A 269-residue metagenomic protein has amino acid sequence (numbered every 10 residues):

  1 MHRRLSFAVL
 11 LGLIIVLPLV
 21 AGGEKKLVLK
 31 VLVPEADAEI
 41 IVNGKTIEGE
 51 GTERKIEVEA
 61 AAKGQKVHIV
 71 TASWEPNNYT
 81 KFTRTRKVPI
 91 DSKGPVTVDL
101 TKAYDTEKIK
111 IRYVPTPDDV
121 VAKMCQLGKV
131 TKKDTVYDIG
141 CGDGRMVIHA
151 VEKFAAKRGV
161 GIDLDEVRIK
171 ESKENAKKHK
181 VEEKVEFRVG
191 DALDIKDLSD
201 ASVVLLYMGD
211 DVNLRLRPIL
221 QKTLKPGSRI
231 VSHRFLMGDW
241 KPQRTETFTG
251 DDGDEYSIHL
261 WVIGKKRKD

Functional and structural regions predicted by a protein language model:
A21-K110, P115-D119, L127-G128: Short loop/turn and low-complexity linker motifs enriched in small/turn-promoting residues
Q126-K132, K196-D197: Glycine-rich helix-loop-beta junction characteristic of Rossmann-like nucleotide cofactor-binding loops
K133-G142: Conserved class I S-adenosyl-L-methionine
R145-A156: Conserved SAM-binding loop of SAM-dependent methyltransferases across substrates and taxa, primarily the Class I
R158-D163: Conserved SAM-binding motif I beta-strand of class I
I169-D200: S-adenosyl-L-methionine
A201-R215: A short SAM/SAH-binding and catalytic strip from SAM-dependent methyltransferases
D211-D269: C-terminal substrate-binding/active-site "lid" region of AdoMet-derived donor-dependent transferases
